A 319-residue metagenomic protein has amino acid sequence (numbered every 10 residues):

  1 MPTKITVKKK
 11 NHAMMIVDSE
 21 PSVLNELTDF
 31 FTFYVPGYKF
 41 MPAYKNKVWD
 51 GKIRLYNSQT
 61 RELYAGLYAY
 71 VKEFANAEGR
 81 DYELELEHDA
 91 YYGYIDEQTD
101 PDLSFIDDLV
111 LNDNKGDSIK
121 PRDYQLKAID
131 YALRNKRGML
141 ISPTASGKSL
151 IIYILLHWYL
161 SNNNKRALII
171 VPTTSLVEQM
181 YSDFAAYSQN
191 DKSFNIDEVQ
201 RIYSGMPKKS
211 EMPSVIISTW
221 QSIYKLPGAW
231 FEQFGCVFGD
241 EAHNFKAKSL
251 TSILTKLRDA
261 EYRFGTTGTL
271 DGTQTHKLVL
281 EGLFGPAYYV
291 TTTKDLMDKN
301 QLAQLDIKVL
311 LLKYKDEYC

Functional and structural regions predicted by a protein language model:
M1-A90: N-terminal accessory nucleic-acid engagement/regulatory domains that precede and modulate ATP-driven motor cores
K52-L55, E83-I141: Conserved pre-motif I regulatory segment
S146-A186, L250, G272: Conserved Walker A/P-loop ATP-binding site and its immediately adjacent core in helicase/helicase-like ATPase domains
Y159-R166, S188-K192, E261, Y288: Post-Walker A helix-loop "phosphate-sensing" segment adjacent to the P-loop in P-loop NTPases
I169-I170, R201, G265: Structural beta-sheet core signal
A185-G228: Inter-Walker segment of RecA-like/P-loop motor cores
V215-I253: Conserved RecA-like ASCE ATPase "motif II neighborhood" in helicase/translocase motors
G235-C236, H243-K308: Post-DEXD/H (motif II) to motif III coupling segment of the RecA-like Helicase ATP-binding lobe
